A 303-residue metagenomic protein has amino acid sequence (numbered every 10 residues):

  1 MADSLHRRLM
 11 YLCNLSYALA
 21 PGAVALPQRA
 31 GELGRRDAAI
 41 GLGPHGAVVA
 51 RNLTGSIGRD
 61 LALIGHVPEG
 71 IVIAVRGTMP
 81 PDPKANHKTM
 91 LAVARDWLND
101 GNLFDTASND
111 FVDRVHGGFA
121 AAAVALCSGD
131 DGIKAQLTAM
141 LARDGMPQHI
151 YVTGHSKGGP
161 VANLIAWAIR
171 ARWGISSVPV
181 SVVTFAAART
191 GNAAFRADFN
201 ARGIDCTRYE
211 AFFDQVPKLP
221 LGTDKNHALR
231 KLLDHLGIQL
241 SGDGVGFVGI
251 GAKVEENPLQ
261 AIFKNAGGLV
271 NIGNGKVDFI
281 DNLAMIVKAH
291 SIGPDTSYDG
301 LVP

Functional and structural regions predicted by a protein language model:
M1-P68, R76: N-terminal low-complexity, Ser/Thr- and acidic-residue-enriched intrinsically disordered segments
S4, E69-G70, P81, N86-M90 (+5 more regions): Serine hydrolase/lipase
N102-F104: Short edge-strand/loop segments of extracellular domains
G158-G159: Catalytic nucleophile loop
